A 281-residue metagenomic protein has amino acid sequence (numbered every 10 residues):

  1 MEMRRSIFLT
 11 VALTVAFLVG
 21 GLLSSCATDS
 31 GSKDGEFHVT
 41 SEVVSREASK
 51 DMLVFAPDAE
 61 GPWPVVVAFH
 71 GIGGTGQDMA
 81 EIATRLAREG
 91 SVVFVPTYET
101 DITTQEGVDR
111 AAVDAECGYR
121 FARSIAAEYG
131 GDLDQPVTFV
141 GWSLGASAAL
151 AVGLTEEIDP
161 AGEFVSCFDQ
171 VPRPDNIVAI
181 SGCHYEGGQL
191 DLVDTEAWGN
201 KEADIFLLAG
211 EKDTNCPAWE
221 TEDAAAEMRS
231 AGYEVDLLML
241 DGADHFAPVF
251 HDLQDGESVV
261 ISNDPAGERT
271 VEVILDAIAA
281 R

Functional and structural regions predicted by a protein language model:
L22-S25: C-terminal motif of bacterial Sec signal peptides marking the signal peptidase cleavage site
G31-E60: N-terminal cap/lid segment of alpha/beta-hydrolase-fold proteins
G61-W63, F69-Q105, E186-G187, T214-P217: Short substrate-entry loop that stabilizes the transition state in hydrolases
E106-E128: Alpha/beta-hydrolase active-site loop
R120-W198: Primarily recognizes the serine-hydrolase "nucleophile elbow" in alpha/beta-hydrolase and SGNH/GDSL folds
L207-A209, D213: Short beta-strand/loop motif that positions the catalytic acidic residue of the alpha/beta-hydrolase fold
P217-E227: Short alpha-helix in the alpha/beta-hydrolase fold that links the catalytic acid
A231-R281: C-terminal catalytic histidine-bearing segment of alpha/beta-hydrolase fold enzymes
